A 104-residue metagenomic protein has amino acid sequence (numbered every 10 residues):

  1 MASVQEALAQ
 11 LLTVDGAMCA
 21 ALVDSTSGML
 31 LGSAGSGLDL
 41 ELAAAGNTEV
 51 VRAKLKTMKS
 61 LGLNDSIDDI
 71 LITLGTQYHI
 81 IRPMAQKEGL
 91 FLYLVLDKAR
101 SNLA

Functional and structural regions predicted by a protein language model:
M1-A104: Non-catalytic interaction/Regulatory regions outside core domains
